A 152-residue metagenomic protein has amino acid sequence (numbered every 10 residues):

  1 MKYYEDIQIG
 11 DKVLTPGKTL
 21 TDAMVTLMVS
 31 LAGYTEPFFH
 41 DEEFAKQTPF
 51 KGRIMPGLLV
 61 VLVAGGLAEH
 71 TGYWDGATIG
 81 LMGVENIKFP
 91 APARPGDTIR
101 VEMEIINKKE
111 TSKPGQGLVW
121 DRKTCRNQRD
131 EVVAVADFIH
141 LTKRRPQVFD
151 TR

Functional and structural regions predicted by a protein language model:
M1-M82, Q147-R152: Hot-dog-fold acyl-thioester-processing enzymes
K2-I9, F89-R152: HotDog/MaoC-like acyl-thioester-processing domains
